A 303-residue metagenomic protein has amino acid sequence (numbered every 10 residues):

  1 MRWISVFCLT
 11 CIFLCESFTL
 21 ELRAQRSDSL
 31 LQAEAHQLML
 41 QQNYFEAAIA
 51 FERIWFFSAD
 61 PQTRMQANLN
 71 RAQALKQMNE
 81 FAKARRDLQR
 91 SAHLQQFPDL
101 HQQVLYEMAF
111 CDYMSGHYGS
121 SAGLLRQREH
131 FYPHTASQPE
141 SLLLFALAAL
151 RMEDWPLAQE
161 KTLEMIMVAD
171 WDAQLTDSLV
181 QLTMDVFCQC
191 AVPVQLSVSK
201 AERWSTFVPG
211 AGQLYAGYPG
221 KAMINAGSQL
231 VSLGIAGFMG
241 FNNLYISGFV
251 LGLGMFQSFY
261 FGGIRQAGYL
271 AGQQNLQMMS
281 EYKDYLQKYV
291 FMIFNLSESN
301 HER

Functional and structural regions predicted by a protein language model:
M1-I4: Positively charged n-region of N-terminal signal peptides that target proteins for export
V6-F7, L20, C111: Short amphipathic alpha-helical "recognition" segments used for binding
F7-S17: Bacterial N-terminal signal peptides
S17-A24: Boundary at the C-terminal end of the N-terminal hydrophobic targeting segment
R26-A191: Alpha-helical protein-protein interaction scaffolds
Q66, Q103, H117, E140 (+1 more regions): Hydrophobic alpha-helical membrane segments
